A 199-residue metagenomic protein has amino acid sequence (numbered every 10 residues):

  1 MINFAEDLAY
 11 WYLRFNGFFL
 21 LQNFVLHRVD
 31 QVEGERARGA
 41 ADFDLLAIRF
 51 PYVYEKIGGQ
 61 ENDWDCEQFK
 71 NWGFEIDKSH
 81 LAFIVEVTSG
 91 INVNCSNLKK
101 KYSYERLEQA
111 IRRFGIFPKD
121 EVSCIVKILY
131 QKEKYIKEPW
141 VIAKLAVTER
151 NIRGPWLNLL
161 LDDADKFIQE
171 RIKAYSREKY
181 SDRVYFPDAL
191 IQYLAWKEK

Functional and structural regions predicted by a protein language model:
M1-K199: Intrinsically disordered, low-complexity Ser/Thr/Pro/Gly-rich regulatory segments
